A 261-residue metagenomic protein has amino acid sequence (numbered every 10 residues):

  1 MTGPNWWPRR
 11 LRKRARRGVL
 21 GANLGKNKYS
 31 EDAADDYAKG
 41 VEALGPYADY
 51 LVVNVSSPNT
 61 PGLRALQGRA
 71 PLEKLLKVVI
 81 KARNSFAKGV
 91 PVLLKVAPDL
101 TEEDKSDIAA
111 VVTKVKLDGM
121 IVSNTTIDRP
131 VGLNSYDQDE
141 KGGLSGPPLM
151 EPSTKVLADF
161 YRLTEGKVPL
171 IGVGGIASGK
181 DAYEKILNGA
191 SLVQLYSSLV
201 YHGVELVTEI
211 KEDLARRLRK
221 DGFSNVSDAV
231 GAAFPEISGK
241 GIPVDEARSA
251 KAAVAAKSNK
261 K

Functional and structural regions predicted by a protein language model:
M1-R17, G68-V92, D139-V168, I210-V226: Alpha-helix-loop-beta-strand connector modules within alpha/beta enzyme cores
M1-V52, S57: Active-site beta->alpha loop and helix N-cap motifs at the rims of alpha/beta catalytic domains
W7, A22, V53-N54, K95 (+4 more regions): Conserved, mostly hydrophobic/aromatic
K26-A38, R64-P71, L93-K114: Active-site glycine- and acidic-residue-rich loops that bind and position anionic ligands or nucleotide-like cofactors
A38-K39, L100-K114, R162-G166, I176-V193: Catalytic cores of alpha/beta
V55-S57, G119-R129, G175-I176, A182-E209: Glycine-rich phosphate-binding active-site loops on the catalytic face of alpha/beta enzymes
P58-P71, A109-G166, H202: Glycine/Thr-rich beta-alpha phosphate-binding loop at enzyme active sites
M150, E212-K261: Extended, intrinsically disordered, low-complexity segments
